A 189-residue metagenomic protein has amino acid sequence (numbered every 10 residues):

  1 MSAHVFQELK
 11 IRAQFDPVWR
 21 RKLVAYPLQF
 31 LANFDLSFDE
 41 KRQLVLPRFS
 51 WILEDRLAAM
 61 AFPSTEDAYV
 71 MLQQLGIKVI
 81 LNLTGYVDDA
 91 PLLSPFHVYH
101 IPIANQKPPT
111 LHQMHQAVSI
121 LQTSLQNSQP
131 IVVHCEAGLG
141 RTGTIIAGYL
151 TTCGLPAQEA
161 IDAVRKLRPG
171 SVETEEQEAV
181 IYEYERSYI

Functional and structural regions predicted by a protein language model:
M1-L44: Terminal, compositionally biased segments used for targeting/anchoring and flexible tails
F15-D16, R42-V132, I146-I189: Cys-dependent protein tyrosine phosphatase-like superfamily
G138: Conserved G/P- and acidic residue-centered "switch" motifs that form tight phosphate/ATP-binding loops in soluble
T142: Ser/Thr-glycine-rich phosphate-binding loops at phosphate-binding pockets of nucleotides, nucleotide cofactors
